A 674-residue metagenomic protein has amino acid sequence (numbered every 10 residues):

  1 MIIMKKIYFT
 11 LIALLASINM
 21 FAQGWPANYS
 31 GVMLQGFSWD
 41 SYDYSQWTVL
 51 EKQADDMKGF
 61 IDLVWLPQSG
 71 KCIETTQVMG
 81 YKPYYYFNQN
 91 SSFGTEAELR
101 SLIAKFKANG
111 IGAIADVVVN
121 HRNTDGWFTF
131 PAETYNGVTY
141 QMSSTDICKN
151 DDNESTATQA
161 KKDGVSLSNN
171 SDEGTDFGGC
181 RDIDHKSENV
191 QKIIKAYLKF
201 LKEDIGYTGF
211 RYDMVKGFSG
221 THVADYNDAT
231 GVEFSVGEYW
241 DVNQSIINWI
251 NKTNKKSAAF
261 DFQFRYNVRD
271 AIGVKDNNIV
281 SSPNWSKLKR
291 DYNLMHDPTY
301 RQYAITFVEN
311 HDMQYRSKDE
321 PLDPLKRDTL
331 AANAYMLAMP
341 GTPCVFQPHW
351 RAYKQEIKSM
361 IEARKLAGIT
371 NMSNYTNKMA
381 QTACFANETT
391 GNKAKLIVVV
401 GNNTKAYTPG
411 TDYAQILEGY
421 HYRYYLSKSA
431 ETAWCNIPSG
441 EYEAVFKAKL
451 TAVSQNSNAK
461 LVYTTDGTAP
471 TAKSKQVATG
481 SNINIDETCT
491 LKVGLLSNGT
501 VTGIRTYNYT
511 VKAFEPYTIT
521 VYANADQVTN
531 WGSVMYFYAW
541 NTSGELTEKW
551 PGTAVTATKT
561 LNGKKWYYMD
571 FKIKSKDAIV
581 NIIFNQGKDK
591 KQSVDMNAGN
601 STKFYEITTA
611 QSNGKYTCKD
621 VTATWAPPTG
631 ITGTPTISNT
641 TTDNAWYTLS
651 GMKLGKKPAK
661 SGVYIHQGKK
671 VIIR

Functional and structural regions predicted by a protein language model:
Q23-W39, V49-K58, Q68-G70, T75-K82 (+5 more regions): Active-site-proximal helices and loops of the catalytic beta/alpha 8
Y29-G31, C72-A104, T134-D184: Aromatic- and acidic-residue-enriched carbohydrate-binding clefts of CAZyme catalytic domains
T95-P131, Y135-G137: Substrate-binding cleft of carbohydrate-active enzyme catalytic domains
N403-T404, V453-K460, T529-S533, D577 (+1 more regions): Short proline/glycine-enriched turn/loop motifs at strand-loop junctions of beta-rich domains
S429-E515: Short, compositionally stereotyped local motifs that mark structural "simplifiers"
A469-G480, Q527-S575, K588-N597: Aromatic-rich carbohydrate-binding modules that target alpha-glucans
N482-T490, I573-A578, P658-K660: Surface-exposed, short loops/turns at beta-strand junctions within beta-sandwich domains
T629-R674: C-terminal outer-membrane/trafficking sorting elements
